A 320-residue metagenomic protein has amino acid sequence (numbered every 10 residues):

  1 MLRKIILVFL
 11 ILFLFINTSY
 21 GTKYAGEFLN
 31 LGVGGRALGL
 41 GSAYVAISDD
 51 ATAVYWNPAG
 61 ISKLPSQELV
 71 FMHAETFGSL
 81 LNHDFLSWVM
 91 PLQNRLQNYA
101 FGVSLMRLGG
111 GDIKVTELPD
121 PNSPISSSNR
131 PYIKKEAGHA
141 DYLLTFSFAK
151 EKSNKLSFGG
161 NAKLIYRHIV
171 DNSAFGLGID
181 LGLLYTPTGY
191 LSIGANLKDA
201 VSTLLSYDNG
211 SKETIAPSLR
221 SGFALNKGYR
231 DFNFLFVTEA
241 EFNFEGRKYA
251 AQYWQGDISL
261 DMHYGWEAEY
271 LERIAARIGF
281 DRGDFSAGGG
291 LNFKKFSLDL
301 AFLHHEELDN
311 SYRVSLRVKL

Functional and structural regions predicted by a protein language model:
M1-I5, N154: Positively charged n-region of N-terminal signal peptides that target proteins for export
K4-I16: Sec-dependent N-terminal signal peptides
Y20-L320: Subset of outer-membrane beta-barrel
